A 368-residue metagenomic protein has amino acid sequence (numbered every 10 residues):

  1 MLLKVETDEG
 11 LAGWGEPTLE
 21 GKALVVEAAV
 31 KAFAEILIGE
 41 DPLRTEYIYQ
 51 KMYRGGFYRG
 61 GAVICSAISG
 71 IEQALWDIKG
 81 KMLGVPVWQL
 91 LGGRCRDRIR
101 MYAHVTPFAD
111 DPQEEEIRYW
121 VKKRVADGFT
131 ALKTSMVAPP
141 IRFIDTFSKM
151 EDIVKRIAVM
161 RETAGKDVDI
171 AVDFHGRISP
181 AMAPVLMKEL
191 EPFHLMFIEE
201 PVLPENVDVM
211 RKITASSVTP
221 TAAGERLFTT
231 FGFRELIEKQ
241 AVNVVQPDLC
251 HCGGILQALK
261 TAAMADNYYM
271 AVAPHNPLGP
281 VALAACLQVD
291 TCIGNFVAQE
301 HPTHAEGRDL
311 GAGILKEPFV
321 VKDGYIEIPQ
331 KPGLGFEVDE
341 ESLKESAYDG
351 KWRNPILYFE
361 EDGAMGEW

Functional and structural regions predicted by a protein language model:
M1-T7, P318: Short beta-strand elements
E6-L83, G366-E367: Metal- or metallocofactor-binding catalytic centers and their adjacent structured scaffolds across diverse enzyme
G10, F33, I71, G84 (+7 more regions): Conserved, mostly hydrophobic/aromatic
F33, H194, E205-P332: Shared catalytic-loop signature of beta/alpha-barrel
E72-D110: Glycine-rich, aromatic-flanked loop segments that form ligand/cofactor-binding clefts across common enzyme folds
P86, R100, D169, P220 (+1 more regions): Proline-centered loop/turn at the N-terminus of a beta-strand
R98, H104-S217: Metal-dependent enolase-superfamily TIM-barrel catalytic cores that perform enediolate-based chemistry
L334-W368: Extended hydrophobic packing segments that form well-structured cores
